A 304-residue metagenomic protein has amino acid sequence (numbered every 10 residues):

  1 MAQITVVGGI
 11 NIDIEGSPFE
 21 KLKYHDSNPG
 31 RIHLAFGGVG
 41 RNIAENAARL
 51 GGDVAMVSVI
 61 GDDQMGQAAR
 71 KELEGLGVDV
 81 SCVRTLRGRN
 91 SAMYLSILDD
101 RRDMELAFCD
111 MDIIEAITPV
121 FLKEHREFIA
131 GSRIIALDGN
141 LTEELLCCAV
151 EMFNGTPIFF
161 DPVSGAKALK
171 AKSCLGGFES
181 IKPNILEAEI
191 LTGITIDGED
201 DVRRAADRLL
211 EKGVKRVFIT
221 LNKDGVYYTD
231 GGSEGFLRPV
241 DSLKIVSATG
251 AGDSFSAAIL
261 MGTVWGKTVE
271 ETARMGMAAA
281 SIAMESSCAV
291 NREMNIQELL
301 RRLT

Functional and structural regions predicted by a protein language model:
M1-T5, K167-A168, K172, E199-T304: Conserved phosphate-binding/catalytic region of the ribokinase-like
M1-V78, K244: Glycine-rich phosphate/adenosyl-contacting loop at the front of the ribokinase-like
E45-D53, L98, G262-G266: Alpha-helix C-terminal capping segments
A47, N184, G252: Short, conserved phosphate/pyrophosphate- and ester-handling motifs at nucleotide-, phospho-/glycolipid
G75-G88: A glycine-rich helix N-cap at a beta->alpha junction
T85-L86, S96-I134: Conserved phosphate-binding/catalytic loop of the ribokinase/pfkB sugar-kinase fold
M93-I97, G225-Y228: Short beta-strand scaffold segments in enzyme catalytic cores
I134-R204, D224-V226: Conserved beta-alpha-beta core of the PfkB/ribokinase-like small-molecule kinase fold
